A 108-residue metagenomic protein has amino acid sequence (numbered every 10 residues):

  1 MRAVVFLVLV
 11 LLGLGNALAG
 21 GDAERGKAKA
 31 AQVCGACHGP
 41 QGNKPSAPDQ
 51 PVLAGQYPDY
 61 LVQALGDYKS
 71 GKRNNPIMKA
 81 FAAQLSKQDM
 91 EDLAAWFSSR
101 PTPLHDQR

Functional and structural regions predicted by a protein language model:
R2-L9: Sec-dependent signal peptide recognition, specifically the positively charged N-region followed immediately by
F6, A17-L18: Cleavable N-terminal signal peptides
G13-G15: N-terminal signal peptide c-region/cleavage motif recognized by signal peptidases
G20-Q41, Q56, H105-D106: Sequence/structural segment immediately N-terminal to covalent heme-attachment motifs in c-type and related
K27, N43-S70, K79-A83: Gly/Gly-Pro-rich "capping" loops immediately C-terminal to redox-active cysteine motifs in periplasmic/lumenal
A31-A36, P51, K87, S98-S99: Mobile acidic interaction elements
S70-R73, A82-R108: C-terminal capping alpha-helices of c-type cytochrome domains
